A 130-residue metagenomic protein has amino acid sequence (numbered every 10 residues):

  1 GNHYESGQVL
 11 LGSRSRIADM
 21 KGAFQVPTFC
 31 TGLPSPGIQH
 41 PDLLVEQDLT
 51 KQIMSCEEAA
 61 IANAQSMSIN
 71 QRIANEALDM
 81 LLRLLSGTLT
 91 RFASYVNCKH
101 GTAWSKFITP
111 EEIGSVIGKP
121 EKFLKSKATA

Functional and structural regions predicted by a protein language model:
G1-A130: Glycine-rich phosphate/adenylate-binding loop
